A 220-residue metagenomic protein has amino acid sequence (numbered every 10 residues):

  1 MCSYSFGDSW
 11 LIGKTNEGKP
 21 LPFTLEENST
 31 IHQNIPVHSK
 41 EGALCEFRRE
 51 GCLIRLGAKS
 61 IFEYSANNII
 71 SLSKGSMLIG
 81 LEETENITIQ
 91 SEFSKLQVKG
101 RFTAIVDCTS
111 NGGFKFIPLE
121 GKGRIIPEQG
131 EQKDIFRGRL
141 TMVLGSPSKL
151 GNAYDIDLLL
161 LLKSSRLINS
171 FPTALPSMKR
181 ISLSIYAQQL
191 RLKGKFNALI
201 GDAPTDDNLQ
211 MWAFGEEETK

Functional and structural regions predicted by a protein language model:
M1-L44, R48-T141, G145-P147, A153-E218: Flexible, surface-exposed loop/linker segments and immediately adjacent secondary-structure boundaries
